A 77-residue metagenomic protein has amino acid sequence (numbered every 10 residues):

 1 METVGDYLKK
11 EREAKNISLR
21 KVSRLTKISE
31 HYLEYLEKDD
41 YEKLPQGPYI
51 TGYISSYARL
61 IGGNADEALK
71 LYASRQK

Functional and structural regions predicted by a protein language model:
M1-K77: Cytosolic/nucleoplasmic/matrix-facing N-terminal domains/tails of membrane-anchored or organelle-targeted proteins
